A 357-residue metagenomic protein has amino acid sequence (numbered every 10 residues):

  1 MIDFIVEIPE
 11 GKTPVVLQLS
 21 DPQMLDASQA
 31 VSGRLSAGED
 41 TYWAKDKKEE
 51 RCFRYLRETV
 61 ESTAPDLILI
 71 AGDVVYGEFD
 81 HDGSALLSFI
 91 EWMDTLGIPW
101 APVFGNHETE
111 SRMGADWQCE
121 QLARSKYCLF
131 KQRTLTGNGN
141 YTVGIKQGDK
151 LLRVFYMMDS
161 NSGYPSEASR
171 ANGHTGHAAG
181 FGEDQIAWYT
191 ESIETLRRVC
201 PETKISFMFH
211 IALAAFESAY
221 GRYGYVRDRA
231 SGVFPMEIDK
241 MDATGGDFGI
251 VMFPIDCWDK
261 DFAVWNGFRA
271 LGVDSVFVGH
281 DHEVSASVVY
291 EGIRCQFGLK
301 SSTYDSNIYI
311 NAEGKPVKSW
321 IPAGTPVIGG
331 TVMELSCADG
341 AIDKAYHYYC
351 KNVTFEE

Functional and structural regions predicted by a protein language model:
M1-S84, S88: N-terminal active-site segment of His-dependent metallophosphoesterases
I2-I5, T142-D149, F155, I255 (+2 more regions): Binuclear metal-dependent phosphoesterase catalytic core
I2-I8, L87-P201, G267, T303 (+1 more regions): Extended active-site neighborhood of metal-dependent phosphoesterases/phosphodiesterases
T13-D26, L152-S162, S166, M208 (+1 more regions): Active-site-proximal beta-strand elements of phosphoester/diester hydrolases
D21, L56, I68, D73 (+7 more regions): Divalent metal-coordination and catalytic microenvironments
Q23-S28, Y76-F79, P102-G114, G163-S166 (+4 more regions): Active-site environment of divalent metal-dependent phosphoester hydrolases
T63-D66, V154-Y156, A171-H282: His/acidic metal-ligating clusters that form di-metal
G72-E91, T109-F130, A219, A286-G292 (+1 more regions): Metal-dependent catalytic neighborhoods of phosphoester/phosphodiester hydrolases
